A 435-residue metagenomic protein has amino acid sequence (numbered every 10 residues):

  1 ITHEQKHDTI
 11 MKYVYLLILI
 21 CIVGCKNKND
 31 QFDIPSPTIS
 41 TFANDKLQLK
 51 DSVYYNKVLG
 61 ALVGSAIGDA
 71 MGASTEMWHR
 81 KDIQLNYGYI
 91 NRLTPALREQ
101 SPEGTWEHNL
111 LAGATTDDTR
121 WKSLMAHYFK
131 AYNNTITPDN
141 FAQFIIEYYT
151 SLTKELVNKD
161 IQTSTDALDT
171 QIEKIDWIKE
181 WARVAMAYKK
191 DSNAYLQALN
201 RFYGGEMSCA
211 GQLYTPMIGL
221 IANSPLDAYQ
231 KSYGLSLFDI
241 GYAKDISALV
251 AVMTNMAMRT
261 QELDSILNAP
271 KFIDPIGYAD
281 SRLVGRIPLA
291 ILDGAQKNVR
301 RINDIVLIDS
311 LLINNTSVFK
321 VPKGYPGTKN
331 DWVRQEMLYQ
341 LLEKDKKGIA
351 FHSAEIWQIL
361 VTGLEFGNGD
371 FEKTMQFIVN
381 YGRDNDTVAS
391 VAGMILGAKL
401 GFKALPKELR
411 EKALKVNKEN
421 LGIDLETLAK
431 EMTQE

Functional and structural regions predicted by a protein language model:
I1-I10: Short, Lys/Arg-enriched N-terminal segments with co-localized hydrophobic residues within the first ~10-30 amino acids
M11-L17: Sec-dependent signal peptide recognition, specifically the positively charged N-region followed immediately by
C21-G24: C-terminal motif of bacterial Sec signal peptides marking the signal peptidase cleavage site
K26-E435: Structured, active/binding-site neighborhoods that engage oxygen-rich ligands
